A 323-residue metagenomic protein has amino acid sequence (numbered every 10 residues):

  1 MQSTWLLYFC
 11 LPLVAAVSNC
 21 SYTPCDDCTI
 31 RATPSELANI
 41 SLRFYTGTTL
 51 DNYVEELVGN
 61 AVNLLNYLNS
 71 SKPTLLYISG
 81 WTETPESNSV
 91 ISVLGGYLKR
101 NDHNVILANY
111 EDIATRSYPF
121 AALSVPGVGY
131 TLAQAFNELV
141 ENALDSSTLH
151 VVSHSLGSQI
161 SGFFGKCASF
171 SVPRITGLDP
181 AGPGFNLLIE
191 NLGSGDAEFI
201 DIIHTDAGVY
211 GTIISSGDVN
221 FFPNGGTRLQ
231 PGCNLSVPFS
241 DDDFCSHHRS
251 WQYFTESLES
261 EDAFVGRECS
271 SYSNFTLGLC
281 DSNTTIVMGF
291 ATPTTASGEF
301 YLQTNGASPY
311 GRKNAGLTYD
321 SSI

Functional and structural regions predicted by a protein language model:
Q2-L107, I113-S124, A133-S146, A168-F170 (+3 more regions): Flexible, membrane-associating and regulatory peripheral segments of lipid-active enzymes
I78-G80, H154, D179: The conserved beta1-alpha1 loop
Y110-D112, P180, T205: Active-site loop/turn elements of alpha/beta-hydrolase fold enzymes, especially the short glycine-/histidine-rich
G129, S161, E198-V209: Metzincin-family zinc-dependent endopeptidase catalytic domain
G129-L132, S155: Hydrophobic alpha-helical cores of multi-pass transmembrane domains in eukaryotic membrane proteins
V152-F163: Glycine-rich nucleophile elbow surrounding the catalytic serine of serine-hydrolase chemistry
G177-L178, I202: A short, hydrophobic beta-strand element of the alpha/beta-hydrolase
